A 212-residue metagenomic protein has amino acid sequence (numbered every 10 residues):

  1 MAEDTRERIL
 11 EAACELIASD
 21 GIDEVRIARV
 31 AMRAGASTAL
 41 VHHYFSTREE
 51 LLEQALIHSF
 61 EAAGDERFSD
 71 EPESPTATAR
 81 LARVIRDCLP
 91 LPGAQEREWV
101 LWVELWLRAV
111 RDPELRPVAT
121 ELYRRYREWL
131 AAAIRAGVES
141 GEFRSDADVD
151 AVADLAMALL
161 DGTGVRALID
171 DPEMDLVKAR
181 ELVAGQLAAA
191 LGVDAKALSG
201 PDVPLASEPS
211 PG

Functional and structural regions predicted by a protein language model:
R8, A12-E50, Q54: Helix-turn-helix
R8, A12-S19, E66, D70 (+3 more regions): Solvent-exposed, amphipathic alpha-helical segments
Q54, D65-E98, V149-A156, R180: Hydrophobic alpha-helical connector segments
I57-A63: Short, basic, alpha-helical segments at the C-terminal edge of helix-turn-helix-like DNA-binding modules
R80, G93-P117: Amphipathic alpha-helical segments used for helix-helix packing
R116-T120, R124, V138-L205, G212: Hydrophobic/aromatic-rich alpha-helical bundle segments in the mid-to-C-terminal region
